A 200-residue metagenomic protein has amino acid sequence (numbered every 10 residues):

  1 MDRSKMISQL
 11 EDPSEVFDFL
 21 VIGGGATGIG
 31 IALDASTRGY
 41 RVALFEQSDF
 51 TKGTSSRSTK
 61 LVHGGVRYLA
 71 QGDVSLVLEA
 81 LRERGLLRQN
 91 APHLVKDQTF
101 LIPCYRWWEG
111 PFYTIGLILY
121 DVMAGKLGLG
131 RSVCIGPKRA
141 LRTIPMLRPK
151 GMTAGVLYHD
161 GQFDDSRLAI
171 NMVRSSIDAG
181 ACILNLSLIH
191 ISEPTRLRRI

Functional and structural regions predicted by a protein language model:
M1-F19, D34-R38: Extreme N-terminal leader/targeting segments of oxidoreductases
F19-A43: N-terminal Rossmann-like FAD-binding beta1-loop-alpha1 element of flavoenzymes
S36, L81, I177: Anion (oxyanion) recognition and catalysis
T37-S56: Glycine-rich FAD pyrophosphate-binding loop
T59-T143: Dinucleotide-binding Rossmann-like beta1-alpha1 core, especially the glycine-rich loop that anchors the ADP
D121-N171: Short linear elements at protein peripheries
H159-S192: Helical element adjacent to the flavin cofactor pocket in flavoenzyme catalytic cores
H190-I200: Single conserved hydrophobic/aromatic residue that forms the stacking wall/gate of nucleotide- or nucleobase-binding
